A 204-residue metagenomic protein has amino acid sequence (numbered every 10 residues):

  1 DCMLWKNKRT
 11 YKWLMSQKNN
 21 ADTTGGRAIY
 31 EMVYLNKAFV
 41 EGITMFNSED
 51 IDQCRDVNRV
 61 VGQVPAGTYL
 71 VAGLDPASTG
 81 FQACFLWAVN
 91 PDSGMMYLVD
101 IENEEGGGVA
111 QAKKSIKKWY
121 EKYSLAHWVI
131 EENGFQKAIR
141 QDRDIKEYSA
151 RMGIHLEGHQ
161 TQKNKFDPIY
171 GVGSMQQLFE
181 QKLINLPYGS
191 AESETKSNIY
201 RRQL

Functional and structural regions predicted by a protein language model:
D1-L74: ATPase catalytic-site recognition across NTP-hydrolyzing enzymes
L4, W13, K37, E41 (+1 more regions): Mg2+-dependent endonuclease catalytic cores in nucleic-acid-processing enzymes, primarily RNase H-like
A77-G80: Long hydrophobic segments that form regular secondary structure
Q82-W87: Short beta-strand scaffold segments in enzyme catalytic cores
